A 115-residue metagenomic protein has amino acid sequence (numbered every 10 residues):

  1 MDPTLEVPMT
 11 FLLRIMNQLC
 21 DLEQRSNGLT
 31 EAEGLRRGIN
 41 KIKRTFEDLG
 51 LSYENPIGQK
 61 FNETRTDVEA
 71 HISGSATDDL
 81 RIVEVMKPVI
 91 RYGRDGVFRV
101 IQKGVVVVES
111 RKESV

Functional and structural regions predicted by a protein language model:
M1-L29, R37-N40, R44-V115: Extended, amphipathic alpha-helical stalk segments that mediate dimerization and serve as stator/scaffold rods within
